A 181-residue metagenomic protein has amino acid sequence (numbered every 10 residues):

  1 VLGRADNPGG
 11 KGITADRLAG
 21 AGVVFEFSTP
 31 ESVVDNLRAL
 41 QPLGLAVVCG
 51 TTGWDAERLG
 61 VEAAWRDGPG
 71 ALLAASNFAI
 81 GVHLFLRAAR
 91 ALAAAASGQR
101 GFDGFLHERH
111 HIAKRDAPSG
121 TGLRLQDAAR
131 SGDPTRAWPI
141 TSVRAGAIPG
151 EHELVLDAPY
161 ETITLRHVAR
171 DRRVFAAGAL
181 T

Functional and structural regions predicted by a protein language model:
V1-A21, G98-T181: C-terminal substrate-binding/catalytic lobe of Rossmann-fold NAD(P)-dependent oxidoreductases
V23-V24, A79: Short, contiguous strand/loop micro-motifs
V24-F25, V48-C49: N-terminal Rossmann-like NAD(P) cofactor-binding module of classical short-chain dehydrogenase/reductase
S28: Conserved NAD(P)H cofactor-binding loop of Rossmann-fold oxidoreductase domains
E31-L43, G50-A75, I80-A95: Rossmann-fold NAD(P)-binding glycine/threonine-rich loop
A46-V48, L72-A79, L106-I112, T164-R166: Short glycine-rich or small-residue beta-strand-to-loop segments that form or flank ligand, phosphate, metal/Fe-S
